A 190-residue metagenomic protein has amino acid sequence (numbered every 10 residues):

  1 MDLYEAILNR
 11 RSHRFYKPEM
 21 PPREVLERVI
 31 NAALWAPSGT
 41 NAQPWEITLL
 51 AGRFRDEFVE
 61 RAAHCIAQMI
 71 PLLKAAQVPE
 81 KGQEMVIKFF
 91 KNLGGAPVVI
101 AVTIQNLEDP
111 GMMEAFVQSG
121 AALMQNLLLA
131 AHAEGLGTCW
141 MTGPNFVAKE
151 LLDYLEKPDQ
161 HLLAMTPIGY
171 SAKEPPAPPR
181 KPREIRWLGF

Functional and structural regions predicted by a protein language model:
M1-G95, F190: N-terminal amphipathic, basic helical "cap/leader" segment at the start of enzyme domains
E5-H13, H161-F190: C-terminal helix-cap and adjacent tail motif
A33, I100, Q105-D153: Small-aliphatic-rich amphipathic alpha-helix that forms the alpha element of a beta-alpha
N41-A42, G111-M112, P178-P179: Short glycine/proline-enriched turns and hinge-like loops at secondary-structure junctions
P44-W45, A96-V99, N126, L163: Short, surface-exposed beta-edge/turn micro-motifs
L49-A51, A101, P167: Short, well-ordered beta-strand micro-motif
H64-I66, V117-Q118, E156, R183: Short, solvent-exposed amphipathic alpha-helical segments in soluble enzyme and RNA/protein-processing domains
L152-A164: Short, electropositive alpha-helical surface patch
